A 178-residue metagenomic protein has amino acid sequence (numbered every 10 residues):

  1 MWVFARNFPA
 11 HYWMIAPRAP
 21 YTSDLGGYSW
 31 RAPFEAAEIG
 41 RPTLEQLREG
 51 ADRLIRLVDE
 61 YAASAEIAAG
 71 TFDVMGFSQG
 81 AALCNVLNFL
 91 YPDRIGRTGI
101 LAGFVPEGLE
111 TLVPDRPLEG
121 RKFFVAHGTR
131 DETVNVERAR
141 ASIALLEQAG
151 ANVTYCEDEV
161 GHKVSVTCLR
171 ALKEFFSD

Functional and structural regions predicted by a protein language model:
M1-F4, T111, N135-L145: Short alpha-helix in the alpha/beta-hydrolase fold that links the catalytic acid
M1-T71: Serine-hydrolase catalytic machinery in alpha/beta-hydrolase-like enzymes
A5-R6, A81-P92, T98: Short glycine-enriched nucleophile-adjacent loop and the immediately C-terminal alpha-helix near the catalytic center
T71-D73, R97-G99: Residue in the alpha/beta-hydrolase core beta-strand immediately N-terminal to the catalytic nucleophile
F72-F77, A81, G128: Conserved alpha/beta-hydrolase "nucleophile elbow" surrounding the catalytic nucleophile
E107, T129-N135, H162-K163: Acidic catalytic loop of the alpha/beta-hydrolase fold
E119, F124-H127, D131: Short beta-strand/loop motif that positions the catalytic acidic residue of the alpha/beta-hydrolase fold
F124, E137-D178: C-terminal catalytic histidine-bearing segment of alpha/beta-hydrolase fold enzymes
